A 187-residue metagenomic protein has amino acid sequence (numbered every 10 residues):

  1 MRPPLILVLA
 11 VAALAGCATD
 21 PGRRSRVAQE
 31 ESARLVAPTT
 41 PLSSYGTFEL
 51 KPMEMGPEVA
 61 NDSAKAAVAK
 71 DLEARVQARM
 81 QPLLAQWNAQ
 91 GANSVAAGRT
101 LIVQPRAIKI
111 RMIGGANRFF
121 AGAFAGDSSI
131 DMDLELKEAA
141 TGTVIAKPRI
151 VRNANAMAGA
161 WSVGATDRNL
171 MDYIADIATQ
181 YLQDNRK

Functional and structural regions predicted by a protein language model:
M1-A15: Sec-dependent bacterial lipoprotein signal peptides
C17-A78, I113, I150, L182-K187: A structural "domain/chain start" motif
A18-A28, W87-V144, A154-G164: Surface-exposed short loop/turn segments
N61-A64, A140-D184: Short secondary-structure boundary motifs at beta->alpha junctions and helix caps
A67-D71, G122, T166: Alpha-helix N-cap and loop-to-helix initiation/capping positions
A69, E73, Q77, Q81-L84 (+3 more regions): Extracytoplasmic/secreted envelope proteins and their assembly/folding machinery, especially bacterial periplasmic
L83-G91, Y181, N185: Solvent-exposed amphipathic alpha-helical surface segments
